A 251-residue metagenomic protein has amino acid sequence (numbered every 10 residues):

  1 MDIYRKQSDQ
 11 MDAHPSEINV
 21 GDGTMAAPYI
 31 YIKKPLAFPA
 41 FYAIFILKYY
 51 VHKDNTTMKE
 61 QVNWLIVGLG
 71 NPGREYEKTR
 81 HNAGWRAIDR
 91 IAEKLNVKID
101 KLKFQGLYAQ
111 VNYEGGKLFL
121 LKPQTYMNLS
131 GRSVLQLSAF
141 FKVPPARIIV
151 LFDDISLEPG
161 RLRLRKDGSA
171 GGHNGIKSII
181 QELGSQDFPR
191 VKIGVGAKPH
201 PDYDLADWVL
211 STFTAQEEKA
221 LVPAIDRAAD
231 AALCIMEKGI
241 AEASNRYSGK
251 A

Functional and structural regions predicted by a protein language model:
D2-D12, S16-I18: Extreme N-terminal basic, low-complexity initiation segments that serve as generic localization/processing leaders
M11, I18-N19, F41-I44, K48 (+1 more regions): Intrinsically disordered, low-complexity serine/threonine-rich segments
A13-H14, D22-A27: Short, low-complexity intrinsically disordered segments enriched in A/P/G/S/L with frequent Arg, especially at protein
Y31-L36, A40-E60: Short, Lys/Arg-enriched N-terminal segments with co-localized hydrophobic residues within the first ~10-30 amino acids
Y49, D54-D167, K177-V191, K198-D204 (+2 more regions): Nucleotide and nucleotide-moiety/phosphate-recognizing core
G172-G175: Hydrophobic alpha-helical segments within soluble ligand-binding/sensing domains
